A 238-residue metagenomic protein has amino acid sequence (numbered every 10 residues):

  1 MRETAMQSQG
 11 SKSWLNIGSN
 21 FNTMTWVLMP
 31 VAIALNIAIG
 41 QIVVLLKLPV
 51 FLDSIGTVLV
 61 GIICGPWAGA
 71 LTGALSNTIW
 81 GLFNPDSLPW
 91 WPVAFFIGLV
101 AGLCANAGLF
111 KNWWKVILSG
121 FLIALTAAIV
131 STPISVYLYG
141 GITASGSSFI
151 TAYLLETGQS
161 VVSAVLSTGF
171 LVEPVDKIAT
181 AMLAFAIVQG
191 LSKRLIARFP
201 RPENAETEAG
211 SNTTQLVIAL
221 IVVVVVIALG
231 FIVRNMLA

Functional and structural regions predicted by a protein language model:
R2-I63, W67-T78, F83: Hydrophobic transmembrane alpha-helices
I17-N22, L35-I37, V58-C64, W80 (+4 more regions): Phosphate-binding glycine-rich loops and adjacent basic patches that engage nucleotide phosphates, nucleic-acid
L28, A32, N36, T57 (+10 more regions): Alpha-helical transmembrane segments in multi-pass membrane proteins
L45-K47, F51, S87-P89, F110-A238: Membrane-embedded alpha-helical hairpins and interfacial helices in multi-pass inner-membrane proteins
T57-G65, G98, G102, N106 (+3 more regions): Short amphipathic alpha-helical patches
S76-W114: Alpha-helical transmembrane segments and their immediate interhelical/interface regions in integral membrane proteins
